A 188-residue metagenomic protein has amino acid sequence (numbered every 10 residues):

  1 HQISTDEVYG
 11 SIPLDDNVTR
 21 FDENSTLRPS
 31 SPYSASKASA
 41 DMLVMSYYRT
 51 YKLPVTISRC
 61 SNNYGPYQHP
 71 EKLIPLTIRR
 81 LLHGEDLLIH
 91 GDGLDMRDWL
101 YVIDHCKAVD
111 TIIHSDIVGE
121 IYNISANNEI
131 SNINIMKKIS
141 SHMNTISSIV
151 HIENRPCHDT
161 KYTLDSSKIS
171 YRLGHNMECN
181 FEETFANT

Functional and structural regions predicted by a protein language model:
H1-S30: Conserved Rossmann-fold NAD(P)-dependent oxidoreductase catalytic core, especially the SDR/UDP-sugar
T5-G10, N62-Q68, L94, H114 (+1 more regions): Active-site proximal helix/loop that lines the substrate pocket of Rossmann-like NAD(P)-dependent oxidoreductase domains
S11-L14, R28-T56, L81-H83: Active-site Tyr-X1-5-Lys
D15-D16, P70-I78: A glycine/serine/threonine-rich, flexible loop-to-helix segment that serves as the NAD(P) cofactor-binding "lid"
T19, S25, P29-A38, Q68-K72 (+2 more regions): Short-chain dehydrogenase/reductase
E23-R28, L53-P66, T77-L100, N123-S125: A conserved pocket-lining segment of Rossmann-fold NAD(P)-dependent short-chain dehydrogenase/reductase
V44, T77, M136: Aromatic/hydrophobic pocket-lining residues that form π-stacking "cages" and hydrophobic walls in ligand
L81-T188: C-terminal substrate-binding subdomain of Rossmann-fold SDR/epimerase-dehydratase oxidoreductases
